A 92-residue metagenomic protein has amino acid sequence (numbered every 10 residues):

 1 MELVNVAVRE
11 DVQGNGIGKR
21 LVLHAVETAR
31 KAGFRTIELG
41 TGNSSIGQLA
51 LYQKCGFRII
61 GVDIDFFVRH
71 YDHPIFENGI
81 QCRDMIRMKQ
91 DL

Functional and structural regions predicted by a protein language model:
M1-V4, Q13, A32-R35: A conserved beta-turn-beta hairpin within the catalytic core of GNAT-like acetyltransferases that forms part
V6-V8, T41: Hydrophobic adenine-recognition pocket in adenosine-nucleotide-binding enzymes
V8, G14-A29, A50, K54: Conserved acetyl-CoA-binding loop-helix of GNAT-fold acetyltransferases
A29-T41, L51: Conserved GNAT acetyl-CoA-binding A-motif
L39-L49, I64-H70: Conserved beta-strand-loop-alpha-helix junction that forms the acyl-donor binding cleft
Q53-G61: Conserved acetyl-CoA-binding loop of GNAT-fold acetyltransferases
G61-I86: Conserved acyl-donor/pantetheine-binding loop and adjacent beta-alpha core of acyl/acetyltransferases and related
R87-D91: Short, well-ordered beta-strand micro-motif
